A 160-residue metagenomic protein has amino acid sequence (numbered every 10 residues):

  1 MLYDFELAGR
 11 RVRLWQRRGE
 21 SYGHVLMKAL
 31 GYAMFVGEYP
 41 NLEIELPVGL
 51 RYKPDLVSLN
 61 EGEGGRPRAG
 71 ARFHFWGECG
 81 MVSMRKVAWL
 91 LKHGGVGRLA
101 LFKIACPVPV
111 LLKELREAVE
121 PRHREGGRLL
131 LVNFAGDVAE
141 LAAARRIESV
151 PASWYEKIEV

Functional and structural regions predicted by a protein language model:
L2-V48: Acidic-basic catalytic patches of nuclease active cores, encompassing PD-(D/E)XK and other metal-cofactor nuclease
V36, P67-H74, K92-V96: Flexible, charged surface loops at secondary-structure boundaries
Y52-P54: Change "...and in nucleic-acid phosphodiester-cleaving endonucleases..." to "...and in nucleic-acid processing enzymes
L56-S58, G62-K86: Conserved catalytic cores of phosphodiester-cleaving nucleases, focusing on short active-site segments
H74-F75, G95-K103, G126-L129: Hydrophobic beta-strand segments of well-ordered beta-sheets in folded domains
E78-M81, F102-C106: Structural motif
K86-H93, E114-L115: A short acidic, amphipathic alpha-helical/loop segment
V108-V160: Domain-level recognition of nuclease-like catalytic cores that cleave nucleotide substrates
